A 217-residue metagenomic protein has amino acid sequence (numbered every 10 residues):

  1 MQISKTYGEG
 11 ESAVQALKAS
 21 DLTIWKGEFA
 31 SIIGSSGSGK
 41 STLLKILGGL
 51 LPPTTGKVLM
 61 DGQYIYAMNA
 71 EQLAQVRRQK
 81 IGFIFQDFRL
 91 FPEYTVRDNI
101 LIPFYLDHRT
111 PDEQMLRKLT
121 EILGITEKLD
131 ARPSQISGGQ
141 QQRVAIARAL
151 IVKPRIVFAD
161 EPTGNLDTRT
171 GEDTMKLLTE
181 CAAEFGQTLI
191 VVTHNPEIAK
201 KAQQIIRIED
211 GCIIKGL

Functional and structural regions predicted by a protein language model:
M1-T6, K215-L217: ABC-family P-loop ATPase nucleotide-binding domain
I3-R207: ABC family nucleotide-binding domain
I205-L217: H-loop (His-switch) and adjacent beta-strand-loop-beta switch element of ABC-type ATPase nucleotide-binding domains
